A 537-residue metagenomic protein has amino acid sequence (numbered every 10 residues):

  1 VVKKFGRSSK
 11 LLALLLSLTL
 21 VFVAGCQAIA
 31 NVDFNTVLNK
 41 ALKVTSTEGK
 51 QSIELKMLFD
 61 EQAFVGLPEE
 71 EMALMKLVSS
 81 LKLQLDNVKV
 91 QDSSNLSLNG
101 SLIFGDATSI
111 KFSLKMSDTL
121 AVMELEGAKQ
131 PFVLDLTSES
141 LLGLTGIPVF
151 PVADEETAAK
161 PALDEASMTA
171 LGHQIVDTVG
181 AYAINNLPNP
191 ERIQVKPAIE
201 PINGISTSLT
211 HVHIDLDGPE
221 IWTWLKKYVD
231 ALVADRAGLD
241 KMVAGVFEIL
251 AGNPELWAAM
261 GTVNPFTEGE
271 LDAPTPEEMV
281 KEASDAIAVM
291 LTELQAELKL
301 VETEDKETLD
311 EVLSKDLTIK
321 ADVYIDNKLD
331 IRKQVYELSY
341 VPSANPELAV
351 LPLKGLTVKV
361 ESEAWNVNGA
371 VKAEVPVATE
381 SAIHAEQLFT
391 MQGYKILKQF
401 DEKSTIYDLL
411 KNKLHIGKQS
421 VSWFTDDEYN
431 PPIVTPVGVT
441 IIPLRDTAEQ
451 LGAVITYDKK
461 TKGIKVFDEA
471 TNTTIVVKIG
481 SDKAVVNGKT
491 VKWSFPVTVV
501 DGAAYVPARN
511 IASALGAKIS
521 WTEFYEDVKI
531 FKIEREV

Functional and structural regions predicted by a protein language model:
V2-L12: Bacterial N-terminal signal peptides that target proteins for export
L12-L18: Sec-dependent N-terminal signal peptides
F22-G25: C-terminal motif of bacterial Sec signal peptides marking the signal peptidase cleavage site
Q27-V439, L444-E449, A453-V476, V497-T498 (+4 more regions): Subset-of-secretome marker
N472-N487: A low-complexity, Ser/Thr/Gly/Pro-enriched, surface-exposed linker/loop concept that marks segments flanking
N487-V499: Long, intrinsically disordered, low-complexity Ser/Thr/Pro-rich regulatory/activation regions of nuclear proteins
E526-V528: Extracytoplasmic/periplasmic beta-strand context in beta-sandwich domains, especially the cupredoxin/COX2 CuA-binding
